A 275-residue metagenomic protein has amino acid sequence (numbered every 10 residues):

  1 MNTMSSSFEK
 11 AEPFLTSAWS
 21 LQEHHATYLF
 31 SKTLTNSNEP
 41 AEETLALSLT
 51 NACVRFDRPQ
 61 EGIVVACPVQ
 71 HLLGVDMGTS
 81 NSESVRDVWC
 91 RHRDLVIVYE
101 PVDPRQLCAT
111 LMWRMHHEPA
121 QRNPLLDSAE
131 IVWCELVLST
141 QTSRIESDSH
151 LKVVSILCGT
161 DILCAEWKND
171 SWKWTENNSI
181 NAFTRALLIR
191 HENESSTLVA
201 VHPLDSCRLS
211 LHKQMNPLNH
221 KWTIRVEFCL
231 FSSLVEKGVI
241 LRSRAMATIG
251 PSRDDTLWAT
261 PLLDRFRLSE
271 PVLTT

Functional and structural regions predicted by a protein language model:
M1-D76, V85-R86, A259-L273: Beta-strand-rich N-terminal accessory domains
E9, L187-T275: Beta-strand-rich recognition/accessory modules
Q22, S31, T50, D57-P59 (+5 more regions): A structural detector for beta-sheet-dominated domains
P59-I131: Extended, loop-rich substrate-binding clefts of extracytoplasmic carbohydrate-active enzymes
A109-L111, C134-L136, V226, S243: Hydrophobic residues positioned within well-ordered beta-strands of beta-sheet architectures
H117-P119, L138-R144, S155-D161, S232-L234 (+1 more regions): Beta-strand elements of well-folded, non-transmembrane domains
L125-E176: Acidic (Asp/Glu-rich), glycine- and aromatic
E166-A186, R190-T197: Beta-strand-dominated scaffold domains
